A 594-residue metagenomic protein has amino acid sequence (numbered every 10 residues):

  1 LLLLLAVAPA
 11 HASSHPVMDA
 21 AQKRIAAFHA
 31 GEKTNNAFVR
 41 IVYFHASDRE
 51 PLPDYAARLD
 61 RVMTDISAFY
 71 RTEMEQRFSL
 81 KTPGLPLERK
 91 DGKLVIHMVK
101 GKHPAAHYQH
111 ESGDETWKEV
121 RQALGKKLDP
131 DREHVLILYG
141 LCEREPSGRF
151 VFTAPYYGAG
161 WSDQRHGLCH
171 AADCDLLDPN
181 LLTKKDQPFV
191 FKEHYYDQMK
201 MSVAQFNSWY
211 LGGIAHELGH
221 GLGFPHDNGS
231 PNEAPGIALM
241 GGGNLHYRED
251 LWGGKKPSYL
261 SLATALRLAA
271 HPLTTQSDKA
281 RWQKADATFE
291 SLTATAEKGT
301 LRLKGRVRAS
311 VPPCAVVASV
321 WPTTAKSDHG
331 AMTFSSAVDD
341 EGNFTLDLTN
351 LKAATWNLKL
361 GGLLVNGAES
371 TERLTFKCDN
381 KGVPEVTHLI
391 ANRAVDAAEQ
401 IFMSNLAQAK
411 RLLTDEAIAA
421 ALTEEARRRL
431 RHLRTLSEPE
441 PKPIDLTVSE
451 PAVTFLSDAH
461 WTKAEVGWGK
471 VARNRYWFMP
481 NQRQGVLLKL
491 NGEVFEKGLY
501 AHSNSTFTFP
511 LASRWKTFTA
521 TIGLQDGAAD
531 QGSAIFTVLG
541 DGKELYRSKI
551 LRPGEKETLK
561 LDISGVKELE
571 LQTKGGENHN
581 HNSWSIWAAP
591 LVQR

Functional and structural regions predicted by a protein language model:
A10-S14: Boundary at the C-terminal end of the N-terminal hydrophobic targeting segment
H15-D19, M199-S208, D227-L363, E369 (+2 more regions): Replace "(M1/M4/M9/M12/WLM)" with "(e.g., M1/M4/M8/M9/M12/M26/WLM)" and add "not limited to" to clarify scope
H15-S162, S335, L364-A368: Propeptide-to-catalytic entry region of secreted or membrane-anchored zinc metalloproteases
T183, K192-I214: Short pre-active-site segment immediately N-terminal to the catalytic Zn-binding motif
W209-P225: Active-site recognition of the HExxH zinc-binding catalytic motif
G362-R373, G576-H581: Short acidic/polar inter-strand loop motif in beta-rich domains
N366-D396, Q400: Short beta-strand elements
L422-T423, R431-R594: Gly-Asp-aromatic-enriched flexible segments
